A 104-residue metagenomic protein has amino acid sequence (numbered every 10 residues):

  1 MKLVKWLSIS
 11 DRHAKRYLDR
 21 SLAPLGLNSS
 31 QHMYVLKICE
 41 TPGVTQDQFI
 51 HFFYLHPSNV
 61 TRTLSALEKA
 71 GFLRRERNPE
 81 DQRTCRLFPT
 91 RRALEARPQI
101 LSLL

Functional and structural regions predicted by a protein language model:
M1-K5, L25-L36, D47: Short alpha-helical elements of helix-turn-helix
M1-L25: N-terminal leader segment of winged-helix/HTH proteins
S8, L36-E40, L101: Short, locally clustered residues in the helix-turn-helix/winged-helix DNA-binding domain
H13, Y17, M33-L36, E95: Pre-recognition alpha-helix immediately N-terminal to the DNA-recognition helix within helix-turn-helix or winged-helix
T41-T45: Short capping segments at the starts of secondary-structure elements
Q46-D47, S58, S65, C85: Residues within helix-turn-helix
I50: The alpha-helix within a helix-turn-helix
S65-L104: Charged, amphipathic alpha-helical coiled-coil/dimerization segments
